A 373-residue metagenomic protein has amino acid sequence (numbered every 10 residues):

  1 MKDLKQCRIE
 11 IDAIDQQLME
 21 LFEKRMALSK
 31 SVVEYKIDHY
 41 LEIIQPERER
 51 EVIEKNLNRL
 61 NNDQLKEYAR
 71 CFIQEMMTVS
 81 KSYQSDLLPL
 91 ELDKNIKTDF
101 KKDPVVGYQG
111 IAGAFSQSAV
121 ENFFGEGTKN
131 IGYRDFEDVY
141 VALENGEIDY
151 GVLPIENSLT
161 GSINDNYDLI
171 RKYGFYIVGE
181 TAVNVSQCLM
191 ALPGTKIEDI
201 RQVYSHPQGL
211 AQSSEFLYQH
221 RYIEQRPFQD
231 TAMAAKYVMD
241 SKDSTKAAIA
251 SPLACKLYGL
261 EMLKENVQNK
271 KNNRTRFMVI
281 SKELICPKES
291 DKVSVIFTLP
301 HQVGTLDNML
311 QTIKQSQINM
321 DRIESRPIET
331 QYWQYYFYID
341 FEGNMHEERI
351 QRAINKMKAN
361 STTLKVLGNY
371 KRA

Functional and structural regions predicted by a protein language model:
M1-A373: Domain-level signature for soluble enzymes in the chorismate/prephenate branch of the shikimate pathway
